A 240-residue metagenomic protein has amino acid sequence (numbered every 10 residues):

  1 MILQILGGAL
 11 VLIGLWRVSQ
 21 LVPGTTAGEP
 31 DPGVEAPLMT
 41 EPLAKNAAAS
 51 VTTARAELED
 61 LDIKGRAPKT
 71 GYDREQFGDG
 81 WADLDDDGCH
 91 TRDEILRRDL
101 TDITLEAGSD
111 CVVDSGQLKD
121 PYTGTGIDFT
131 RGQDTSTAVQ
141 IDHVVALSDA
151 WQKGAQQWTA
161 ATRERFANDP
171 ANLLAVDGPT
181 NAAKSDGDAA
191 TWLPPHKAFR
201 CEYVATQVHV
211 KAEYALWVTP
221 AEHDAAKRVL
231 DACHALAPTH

Functional and structural regions predicted by a protein language model:
M1-G28: Alpha-helical transmembrane anchor segments and their immediate juxtamembrane flanks, especially terminal single-pass
L6, L61-I63, A182, L193: Alpha-helical interaction segments
W16-S19, H90, N168: Intrinsically disordered, low-complexity proline-rich regions
V22-C89, E222, P238-H240: N-terminal module-boundary/linker segments of secreted carbohydrate-active enzymes
A47-A54, V112-G116, L173: Compositionally biased, low-hydrophobicity segments enriched in charged and small polar residues
A54-L58, R92-L96, L100, A226-C233: Generic structural signal of hydrophobic/aromatic residues within well-ordered alpha-helices of folded domains
P68-Q140, V144-V145: Secreted/periplasmic proteins that engage bacterial cell-wall peptidoglycan
V113, Y122-H240: Domain-level detector of nuclease and nuclease-like folds in predominantly extracellular/periplasmic contexts
